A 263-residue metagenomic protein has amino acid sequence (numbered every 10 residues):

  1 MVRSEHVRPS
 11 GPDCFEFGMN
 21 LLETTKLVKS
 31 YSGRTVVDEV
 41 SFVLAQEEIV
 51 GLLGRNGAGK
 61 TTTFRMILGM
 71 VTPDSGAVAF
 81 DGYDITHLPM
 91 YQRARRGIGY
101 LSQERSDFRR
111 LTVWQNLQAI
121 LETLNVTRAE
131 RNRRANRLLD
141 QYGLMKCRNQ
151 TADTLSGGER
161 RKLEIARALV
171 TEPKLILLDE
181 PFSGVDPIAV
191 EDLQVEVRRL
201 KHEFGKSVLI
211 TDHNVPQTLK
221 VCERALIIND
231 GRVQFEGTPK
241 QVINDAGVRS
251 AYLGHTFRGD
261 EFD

Functional and structural regions predicted by a protein language model:
L53-R55: The feature captures the beta-strand-to-loop junction immediately N-terminal to the Walker
L68: Helix-to-loop junction immediately C-terminal to a conserved catalytic motif
G76-Y83, R96, R134: Conserved ABC transporter NBD signature motif
Q118, A129-C147, V195-R198: Conserved ABC ATPase "signature" region
T151-L155, E159: Conserved ABC ATPase signature
E172: Conserved catalytic motifs of ABC-family nucleotide-binding domains
